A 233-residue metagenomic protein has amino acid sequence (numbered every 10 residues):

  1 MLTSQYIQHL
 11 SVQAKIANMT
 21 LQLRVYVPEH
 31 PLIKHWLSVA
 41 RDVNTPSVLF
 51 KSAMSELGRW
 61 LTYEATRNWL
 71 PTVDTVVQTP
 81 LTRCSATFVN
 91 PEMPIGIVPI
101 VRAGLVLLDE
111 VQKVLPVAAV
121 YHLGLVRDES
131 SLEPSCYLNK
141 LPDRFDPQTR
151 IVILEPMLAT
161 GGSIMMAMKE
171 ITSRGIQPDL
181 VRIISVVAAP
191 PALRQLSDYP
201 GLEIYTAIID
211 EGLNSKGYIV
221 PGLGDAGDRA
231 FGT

Functional and structural regions predicted by a protein language model:
M1-T233: PRPP-associated nucleotide enzymes
